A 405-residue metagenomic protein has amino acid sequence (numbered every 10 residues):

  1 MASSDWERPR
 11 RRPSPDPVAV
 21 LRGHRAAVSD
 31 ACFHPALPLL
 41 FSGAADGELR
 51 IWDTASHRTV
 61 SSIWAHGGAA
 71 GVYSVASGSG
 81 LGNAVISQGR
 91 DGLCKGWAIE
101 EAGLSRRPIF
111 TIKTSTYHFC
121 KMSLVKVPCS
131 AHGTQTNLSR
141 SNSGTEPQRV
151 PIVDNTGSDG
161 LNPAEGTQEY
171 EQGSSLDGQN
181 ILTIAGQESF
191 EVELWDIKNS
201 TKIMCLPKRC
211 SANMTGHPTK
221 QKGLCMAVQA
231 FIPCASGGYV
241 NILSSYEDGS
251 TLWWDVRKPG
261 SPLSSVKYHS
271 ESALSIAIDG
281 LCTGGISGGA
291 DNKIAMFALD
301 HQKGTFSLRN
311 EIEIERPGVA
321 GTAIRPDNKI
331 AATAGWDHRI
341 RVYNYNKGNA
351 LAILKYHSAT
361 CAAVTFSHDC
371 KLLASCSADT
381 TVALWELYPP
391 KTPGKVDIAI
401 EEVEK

Functional and structural regions predicted by a protein language model:
A2-P9, E101-T183, E188-E191, S200 (+5 more regions): Terminal intrinsically disordered, low-complexity extensions flanking WD-repeat/beta-propeller proteins
S3-R25, S56: A short helix->beta-strand "capping" segment at the edge of beta-propeller domains
S14, L21-V28, W64-V72, I112-F119 (+5 more regions): WD40/WD-repeat beta-propeller blade N-cap
D16-V18, R58-S62, S105-I109, I203-M204 (+4 more regions): A structural motif specific to WD40 beta-propellers
P17, A27, A36, T59 (+17 more regions): WD40/WD-repeat beta-propeller blade-loop signature
A31-L37, V75-G82, S123-C129, G173-Q179 (+5 more regions): Loop/turn segments within WD40 beta-propeller blades
G43-D46, Q88-D91, A185-E188, S245-D248 (+3 more regions): Conserved strand-to-loop turn within each blade of WD40 beta-propeller repeats
L49-D53, C94-I99, V192-D196, T251-D255 (+3 more regions): WD40-repeat beta-propellers
